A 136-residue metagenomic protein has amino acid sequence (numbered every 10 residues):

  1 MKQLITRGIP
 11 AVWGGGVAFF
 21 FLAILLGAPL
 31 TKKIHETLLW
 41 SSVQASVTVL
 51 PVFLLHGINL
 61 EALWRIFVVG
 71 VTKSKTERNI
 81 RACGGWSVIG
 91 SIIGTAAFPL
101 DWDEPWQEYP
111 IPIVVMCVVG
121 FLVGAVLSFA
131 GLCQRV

Functional and structural regions predicted by a protein language model:
M1-T6, A18-S41, G94-V115, F129-V136: Membrane-lumen (extracellular) interface motif
I9-L22, L38-P51, I80-I92, V114-V126: Hydrophobic alpha-helical cores of multi-pass transmembrane domains in eukaryotic membrane proteins
A18-N79: Membrane-proximal helix-loop-helix units in multi-pass membrane proteins
P51-L60, A125-V136: Transmembrane-helix exit/juxtamembrane "anchor" motif
I66-V88, P105-P110: Membrane-helix boundary/juxtamembrane motif in polytopic membrane proteins
